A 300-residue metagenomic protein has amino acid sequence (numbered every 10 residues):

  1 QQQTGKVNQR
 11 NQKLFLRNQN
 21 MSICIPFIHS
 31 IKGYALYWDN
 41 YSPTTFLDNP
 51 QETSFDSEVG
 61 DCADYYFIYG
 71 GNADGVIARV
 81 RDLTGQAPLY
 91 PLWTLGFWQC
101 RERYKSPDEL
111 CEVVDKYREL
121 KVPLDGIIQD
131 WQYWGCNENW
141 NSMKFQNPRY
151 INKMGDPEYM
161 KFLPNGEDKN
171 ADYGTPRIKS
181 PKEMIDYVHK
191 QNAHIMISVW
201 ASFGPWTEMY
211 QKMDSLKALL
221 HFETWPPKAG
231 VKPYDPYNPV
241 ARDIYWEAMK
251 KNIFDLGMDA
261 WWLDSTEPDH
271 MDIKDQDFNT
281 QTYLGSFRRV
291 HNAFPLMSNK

Functional and structural regions predicted by a protein language model:
Q1-K300: Catalytic-domain carbohydrate-binding cleft regions of carbohydrate-active enzymes
